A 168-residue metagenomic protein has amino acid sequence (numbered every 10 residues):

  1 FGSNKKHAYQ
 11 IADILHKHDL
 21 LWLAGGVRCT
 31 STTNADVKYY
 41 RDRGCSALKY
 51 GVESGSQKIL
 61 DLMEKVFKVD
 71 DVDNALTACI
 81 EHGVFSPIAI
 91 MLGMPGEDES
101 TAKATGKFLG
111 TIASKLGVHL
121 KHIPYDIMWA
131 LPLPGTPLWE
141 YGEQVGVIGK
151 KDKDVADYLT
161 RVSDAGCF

Functional and structural regions predicted by a protein language model:
F1-P87, L92-M94, K115: Conserved SAM/AdoMet-binding glycine-rich loop
G2-K5, P95-D98, L133-P137: Short catalytic/ligand-binding loop motif for oxyanion handling, primarily in non-cytosolic enzymes, centered on
S100-F168: C-terminal accessory regions of radical SAM enzymes
